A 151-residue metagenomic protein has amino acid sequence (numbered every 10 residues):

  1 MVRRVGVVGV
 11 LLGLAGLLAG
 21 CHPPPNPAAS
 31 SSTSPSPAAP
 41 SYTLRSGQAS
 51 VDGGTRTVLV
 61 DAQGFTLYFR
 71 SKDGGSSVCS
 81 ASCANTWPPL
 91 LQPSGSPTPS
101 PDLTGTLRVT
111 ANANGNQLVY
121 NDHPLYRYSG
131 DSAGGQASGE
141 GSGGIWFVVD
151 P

Functional and structural regions predicted by a protein language model:
M1-G9: Bacterial N-terminal signal peptides that target proteins for export
L17-G20: C-terminal motif of bacterial Sec signal peptides marking the signal peptidase cleavage site
H22-P40: Short, low-complexity, disordered segments immediately C-terminal to signal peptides in bacterial exported proteins
Y42-T43, G47-F65, T110-H123: Short, low-complexity cationic-aromatic patches
T66-F69, L125-R127: Structural recognition of the beta-strand scaffold that forms the well-ordered cores of secreted hydrolase catalytic
S71-G75, G130-A133: Acidic glycine-/aspartate-rich tracts in secreted/extracellular proteins
S77-R108, I145-V149: A low-complexity, Ser/Thr/Gly/Pro-enriched, surface-exposed linker/loop concept that marks segments flanking
S100-P151: Extracytosolic low-complexity repeat regions of secreted or lipid-anchored proteins
